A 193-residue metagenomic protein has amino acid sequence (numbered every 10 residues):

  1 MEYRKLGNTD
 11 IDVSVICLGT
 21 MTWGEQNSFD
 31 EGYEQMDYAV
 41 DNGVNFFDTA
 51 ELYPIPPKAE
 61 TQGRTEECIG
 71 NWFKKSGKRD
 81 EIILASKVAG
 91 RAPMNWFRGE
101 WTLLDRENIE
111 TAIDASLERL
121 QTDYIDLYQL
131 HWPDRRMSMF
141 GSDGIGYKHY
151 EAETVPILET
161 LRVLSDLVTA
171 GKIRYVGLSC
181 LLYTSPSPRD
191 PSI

Functional and structural regions predicted by a protein language model:
M1-K87, D123, T169: N-terminal binding-site loop/beta-alpha segment at the start of enzyme catalytic domains that lines or forms
T22, E51-Y53, V88-G90, Q129-D134 (+1 more regions): Active-site-proximal loop/turn and secondary-structure-junction residues that shape catalytic pockets, frequently
Q26, I55-P57, M94, R135-S138: Glycine/Thr-rich phosphate-binding loops of Rossmann-like dinucleotide-binding domains
K78-E81, P93, I125, I173 (+1 more regions): Secondary-structure boundary/capping residues
W96-S185: Glycine/proline-rich, positively charged, aromatic-decorated active-site loop/lid region on the catalytic face
Y183-I193: Single conserved hydrophobic/aromatic residue that forms the stacking wall/gate of nucleotide- or nucleobase-binding
